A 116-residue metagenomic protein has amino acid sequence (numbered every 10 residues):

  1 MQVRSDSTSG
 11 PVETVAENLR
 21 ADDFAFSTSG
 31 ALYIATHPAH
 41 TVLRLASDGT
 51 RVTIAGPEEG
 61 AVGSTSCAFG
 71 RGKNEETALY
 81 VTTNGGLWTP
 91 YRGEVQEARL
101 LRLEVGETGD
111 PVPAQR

Functional and structural regions predicted by a protein language model:
M1, T41-L43, Q96-L101: A short loop-to-beta-strand structural motif that recurs across blades of beta-propeller domains
R4-T8, L45-T50, E104-E107: Short loop/turn segments that connect beta-strands within beta-propeller blades
G10-A16, T50-G56: A short beta-strand motif characteristic of beta-propeller blades
E13-Y33, A39, G60-A78, E97: Beta-rich, blade/repeat-based domains predominating in secreted/periplasmic proteins but also intracellular
T36-H37, A46: Structural signature of WD-repeat beta-propellers
P38-T41, G86: Loop/turn residues immediately N-terminal
L43-V52, G72-K73, P113: Flexible "stalk/tail and boundary" regions
F69-R116: Blade-level signature of beta-propeller repeat domains, shared across WD40, Kelch, NHL, RCC1 and BNR/Asp-box propellers
